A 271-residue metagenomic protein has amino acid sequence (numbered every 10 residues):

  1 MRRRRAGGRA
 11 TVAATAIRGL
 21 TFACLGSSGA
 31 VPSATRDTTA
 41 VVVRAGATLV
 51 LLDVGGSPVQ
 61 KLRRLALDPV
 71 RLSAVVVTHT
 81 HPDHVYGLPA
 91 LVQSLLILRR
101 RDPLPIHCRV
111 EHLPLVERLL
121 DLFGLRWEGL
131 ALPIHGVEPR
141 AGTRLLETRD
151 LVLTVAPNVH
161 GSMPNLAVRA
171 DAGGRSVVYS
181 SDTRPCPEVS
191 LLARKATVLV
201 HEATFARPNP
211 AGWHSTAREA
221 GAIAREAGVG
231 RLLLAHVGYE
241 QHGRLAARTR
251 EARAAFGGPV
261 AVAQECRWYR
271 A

Functional and structural regions predicted by a protein language model:
R2-V178, L191, A246-A271: Binuclear metal-dependent hydrolase catalytic cores
S180-D182: Acidic, metal-binding active-site segment of PIN/NYN-like and related structure-specific nucleases
R184-R270: Cap/insert and terminal regions of metallo-dependent hydrolase folds
